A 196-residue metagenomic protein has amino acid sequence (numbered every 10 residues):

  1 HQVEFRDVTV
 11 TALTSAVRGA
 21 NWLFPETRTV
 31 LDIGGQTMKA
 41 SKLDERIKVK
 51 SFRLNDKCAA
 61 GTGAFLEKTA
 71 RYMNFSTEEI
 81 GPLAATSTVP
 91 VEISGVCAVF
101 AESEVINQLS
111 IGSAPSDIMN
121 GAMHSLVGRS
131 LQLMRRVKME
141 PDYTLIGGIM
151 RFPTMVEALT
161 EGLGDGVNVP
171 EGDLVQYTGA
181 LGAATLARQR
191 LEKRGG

Functional and structural regions predicted by a protein language model:
H1-T14, S41-K42, K50: Short beta-strand-loop/turn "lid" adjacent to the catalytic site in phosphate-handling enzymes
V8, A12-L13, L159-L181: Conserved phosphate-binding/catalytic loops in two-lobed NTP-binding clefts
T27-K48: Gly/Thr-rich phosphate-binding beta-strand-loop-beta motif of the actin/hexokinase/Hsp70
E45-V89, T185, Q189: Glycine-rich phosphate-binding loop plus the immediately following alpha-helix
G63-E67, G172-G196: Glycine-rich phosphate-binding/hydrolytic loop that grips phosphoryl groups
A101-M134, Q176: Adenine-nucleotide phosphate-binding core of ATP-dependent small-molecule kinases
R135-G162, L174-Q176: Glycine-rich phosphate-binding loops at beta-strand->alpha-helix junctions
